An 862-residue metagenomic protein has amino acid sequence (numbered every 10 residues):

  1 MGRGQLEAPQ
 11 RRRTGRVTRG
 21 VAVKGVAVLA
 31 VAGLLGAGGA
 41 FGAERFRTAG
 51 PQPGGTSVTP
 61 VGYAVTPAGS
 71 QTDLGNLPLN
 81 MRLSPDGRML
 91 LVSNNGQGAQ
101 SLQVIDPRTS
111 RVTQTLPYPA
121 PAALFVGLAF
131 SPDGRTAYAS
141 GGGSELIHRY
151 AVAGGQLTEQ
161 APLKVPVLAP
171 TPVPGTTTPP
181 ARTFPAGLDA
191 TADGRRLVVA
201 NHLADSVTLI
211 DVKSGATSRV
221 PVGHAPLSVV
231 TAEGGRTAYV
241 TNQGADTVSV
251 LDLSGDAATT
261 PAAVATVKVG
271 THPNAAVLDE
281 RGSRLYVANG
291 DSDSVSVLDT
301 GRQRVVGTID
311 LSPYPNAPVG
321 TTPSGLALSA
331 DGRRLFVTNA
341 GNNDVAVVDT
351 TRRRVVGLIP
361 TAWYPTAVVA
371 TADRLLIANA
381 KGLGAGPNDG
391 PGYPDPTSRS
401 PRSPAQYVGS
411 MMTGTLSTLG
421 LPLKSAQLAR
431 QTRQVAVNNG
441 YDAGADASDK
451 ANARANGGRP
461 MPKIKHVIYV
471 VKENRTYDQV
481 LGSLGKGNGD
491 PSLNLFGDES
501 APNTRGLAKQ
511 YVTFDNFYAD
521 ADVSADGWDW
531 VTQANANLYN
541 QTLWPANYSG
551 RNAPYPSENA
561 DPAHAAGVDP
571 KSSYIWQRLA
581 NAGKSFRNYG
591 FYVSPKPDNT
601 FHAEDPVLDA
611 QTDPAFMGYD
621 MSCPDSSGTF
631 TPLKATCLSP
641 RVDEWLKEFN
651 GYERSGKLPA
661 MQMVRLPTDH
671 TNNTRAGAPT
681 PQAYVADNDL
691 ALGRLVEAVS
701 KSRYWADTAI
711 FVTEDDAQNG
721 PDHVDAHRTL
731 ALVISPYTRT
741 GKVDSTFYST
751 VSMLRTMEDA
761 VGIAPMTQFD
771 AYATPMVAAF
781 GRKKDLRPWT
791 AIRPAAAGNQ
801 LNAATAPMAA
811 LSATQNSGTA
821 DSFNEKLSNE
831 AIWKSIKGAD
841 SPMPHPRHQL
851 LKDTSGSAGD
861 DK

Functional and structural regions predicted by a protein language model:
M1-V21, V664: Terminal targeting segments of Actinobacterial cell-envelope proteins
R3-Q5, P78, L209, A257 (+4 more regions): Intrinsically disordered, low-complexity serine/threonine-rich segments
L6-R11, G25, T115, Q160: Intrinsic disorder/low-complexity segments enriched in polar/small residues
E7, R12-R16, L29, A216 (+1 more regions): Compositionally biased, intrinsically disordered low-complexity regions
T14, T18, T171-T177, G255-A262 (+5 more regions): Intrinsically disordered, low-complexity coil segments
G15-G42: Secretory targeting and sorting signals
G36-N452: Predominantly soluble domains enriched in secretory-pathway, periplasmic, or organellar proteins
L428-K862: N-terminal pro-sequences and low-complexity stem/linker regions of secreted or lumenal proteins
